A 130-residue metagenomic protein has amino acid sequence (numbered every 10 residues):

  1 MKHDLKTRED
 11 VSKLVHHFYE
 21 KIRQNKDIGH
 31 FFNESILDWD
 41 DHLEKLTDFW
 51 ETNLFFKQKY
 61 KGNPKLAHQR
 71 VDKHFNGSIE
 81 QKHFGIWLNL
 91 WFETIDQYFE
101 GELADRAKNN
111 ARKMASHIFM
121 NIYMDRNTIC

Functional and structural regions predicted by a protein language model:
M1-H17, K21: Long, hydrophobic N-terminal alpha-helical segment
L5, E9, L37, S78 (+1 more regions): Charge-dense, low-complexity intrinsically disordered segments
L5-T7, K108, R112-C130: Short terminal or interdomain "cap/linker" segment that borders an active site or interface and mediates
S12, D40-T47, E51, A104-K108 (+2 more regions): Short, well-structured alpha-helical segments
Y19-N89, I95, N121-Y123: Heme-based O2/NO sensor domains and their adjacent alpha-helical segments, primarily globin folds but also including
E93-D105: Well-ordered alpha/beta subsegment
